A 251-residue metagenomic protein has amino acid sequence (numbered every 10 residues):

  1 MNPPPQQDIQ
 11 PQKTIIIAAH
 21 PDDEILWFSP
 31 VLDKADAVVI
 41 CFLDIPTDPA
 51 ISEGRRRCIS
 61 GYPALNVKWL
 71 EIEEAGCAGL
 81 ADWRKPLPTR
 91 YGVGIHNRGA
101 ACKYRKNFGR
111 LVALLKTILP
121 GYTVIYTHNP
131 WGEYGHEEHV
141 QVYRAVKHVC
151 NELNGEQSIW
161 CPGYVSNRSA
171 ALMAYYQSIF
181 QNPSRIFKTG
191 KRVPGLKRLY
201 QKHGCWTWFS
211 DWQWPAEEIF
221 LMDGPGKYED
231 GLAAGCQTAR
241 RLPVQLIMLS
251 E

Functional and structural regions predicted by a protein language model:
M1-I17, G94-E251: Metal-dependent de-N-acetylase/amidase catalytic core
M1-P120, H148-E152: Active-site rim/loop-helix segments in enzyme catalytic domains that contact anionic ligands
